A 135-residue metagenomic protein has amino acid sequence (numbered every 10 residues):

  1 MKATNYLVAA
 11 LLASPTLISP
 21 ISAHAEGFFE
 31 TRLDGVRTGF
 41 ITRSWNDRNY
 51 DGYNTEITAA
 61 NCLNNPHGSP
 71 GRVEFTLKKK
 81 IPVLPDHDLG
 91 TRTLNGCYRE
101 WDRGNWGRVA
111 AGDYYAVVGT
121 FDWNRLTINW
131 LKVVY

Functional and structural regions predicted by a protein language model:
M1-V8: Bacterial N-terminal signal peptides that target proteins for export
V8, S19, L94-G96: Intrinsically disordered, low-complexity repeat segments enriched in small/polar residues
P15-S22: C-terminal segment of classical bacterial N-terminal signal peptides
H24-Y135: Post-signal peptide N-terminal regions of Sec-secreted extracellular proteins
